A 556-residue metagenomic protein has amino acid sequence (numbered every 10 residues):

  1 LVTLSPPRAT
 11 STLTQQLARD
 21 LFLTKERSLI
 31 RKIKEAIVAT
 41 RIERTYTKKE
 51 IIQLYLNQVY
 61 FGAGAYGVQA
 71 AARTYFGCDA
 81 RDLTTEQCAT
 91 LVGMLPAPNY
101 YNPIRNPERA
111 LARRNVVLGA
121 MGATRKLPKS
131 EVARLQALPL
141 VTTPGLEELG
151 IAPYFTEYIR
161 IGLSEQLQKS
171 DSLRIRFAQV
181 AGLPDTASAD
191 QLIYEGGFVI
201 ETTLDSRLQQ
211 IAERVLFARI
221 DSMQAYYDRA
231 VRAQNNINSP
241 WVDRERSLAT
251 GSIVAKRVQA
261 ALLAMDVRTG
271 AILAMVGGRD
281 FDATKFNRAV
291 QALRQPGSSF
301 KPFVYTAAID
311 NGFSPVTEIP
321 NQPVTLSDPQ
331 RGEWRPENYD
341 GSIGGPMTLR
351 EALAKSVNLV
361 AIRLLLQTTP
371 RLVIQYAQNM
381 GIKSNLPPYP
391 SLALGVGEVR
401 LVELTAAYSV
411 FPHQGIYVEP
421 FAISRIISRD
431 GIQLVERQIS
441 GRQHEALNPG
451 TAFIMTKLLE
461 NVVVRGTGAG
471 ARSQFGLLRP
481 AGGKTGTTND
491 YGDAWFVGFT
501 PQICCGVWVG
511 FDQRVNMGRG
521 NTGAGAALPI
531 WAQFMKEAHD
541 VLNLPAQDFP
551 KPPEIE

Functional and structural regions predicted by a protein language model:
V2-R27, C78-R81, G145-I161, F313-V373 (+4 more regions): Conserved catalytic neighborhood of penicillin-recognizing serine enzymes
S5-F217, L364, Q378-N379, K383-N385 (+3 more regions): Non-catalytic, structured segments within soluble enzyme domains
R19-L23, N57-G64, R81, T85-A97 (+14 more regions): Glycine-rich, acidic and aromatic/proline-enriched surface loops and short helix-turn segments that act as binding
K34-A39, A72-Y75, A97-P103, L140 (+10 more regions): Flexible glycine/proline-enriched surface loops and loop-helix/loop-strand junctions
M121, A212, T269-G270, L293-N321 (+4 more regions): Active-site SXXK
I200, A255-A260, A283-F303, V316-N321 (+2 more regions): Short active-site loop at a secondary-structure junction that contains or immediately precedes the catalytic residue(s)
T202-D266, M275-V276, D280-F286, F300 (+2 more regions): A penicillin-recognizing enzyme superfamily signal
E333-N338, T369-A406, A422: Mid-domain, small-residue-enriched loop/turn segments at the edges of structured enzyme/sensor domains
